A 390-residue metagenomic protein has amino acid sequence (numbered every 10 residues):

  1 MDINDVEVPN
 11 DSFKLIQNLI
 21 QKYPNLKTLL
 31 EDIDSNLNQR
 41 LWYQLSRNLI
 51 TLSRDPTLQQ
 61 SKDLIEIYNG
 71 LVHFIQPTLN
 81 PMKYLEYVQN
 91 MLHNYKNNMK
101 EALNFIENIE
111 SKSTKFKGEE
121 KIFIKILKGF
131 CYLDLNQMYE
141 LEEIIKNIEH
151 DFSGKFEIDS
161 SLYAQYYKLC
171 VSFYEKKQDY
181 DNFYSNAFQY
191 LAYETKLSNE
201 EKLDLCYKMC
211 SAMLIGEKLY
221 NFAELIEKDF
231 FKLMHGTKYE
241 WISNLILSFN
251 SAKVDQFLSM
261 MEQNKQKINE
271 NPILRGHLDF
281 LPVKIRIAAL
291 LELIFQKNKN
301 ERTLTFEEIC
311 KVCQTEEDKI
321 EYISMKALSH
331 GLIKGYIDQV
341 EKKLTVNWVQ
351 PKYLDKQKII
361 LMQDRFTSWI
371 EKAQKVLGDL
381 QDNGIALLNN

Functional and structural regions predicted by a protein language model:
M1-K177, D181-A192, K196-N390: Charged, E/D/K/R/S-rich low-complexity terminal regions of large eukaryotic assembly subunits
